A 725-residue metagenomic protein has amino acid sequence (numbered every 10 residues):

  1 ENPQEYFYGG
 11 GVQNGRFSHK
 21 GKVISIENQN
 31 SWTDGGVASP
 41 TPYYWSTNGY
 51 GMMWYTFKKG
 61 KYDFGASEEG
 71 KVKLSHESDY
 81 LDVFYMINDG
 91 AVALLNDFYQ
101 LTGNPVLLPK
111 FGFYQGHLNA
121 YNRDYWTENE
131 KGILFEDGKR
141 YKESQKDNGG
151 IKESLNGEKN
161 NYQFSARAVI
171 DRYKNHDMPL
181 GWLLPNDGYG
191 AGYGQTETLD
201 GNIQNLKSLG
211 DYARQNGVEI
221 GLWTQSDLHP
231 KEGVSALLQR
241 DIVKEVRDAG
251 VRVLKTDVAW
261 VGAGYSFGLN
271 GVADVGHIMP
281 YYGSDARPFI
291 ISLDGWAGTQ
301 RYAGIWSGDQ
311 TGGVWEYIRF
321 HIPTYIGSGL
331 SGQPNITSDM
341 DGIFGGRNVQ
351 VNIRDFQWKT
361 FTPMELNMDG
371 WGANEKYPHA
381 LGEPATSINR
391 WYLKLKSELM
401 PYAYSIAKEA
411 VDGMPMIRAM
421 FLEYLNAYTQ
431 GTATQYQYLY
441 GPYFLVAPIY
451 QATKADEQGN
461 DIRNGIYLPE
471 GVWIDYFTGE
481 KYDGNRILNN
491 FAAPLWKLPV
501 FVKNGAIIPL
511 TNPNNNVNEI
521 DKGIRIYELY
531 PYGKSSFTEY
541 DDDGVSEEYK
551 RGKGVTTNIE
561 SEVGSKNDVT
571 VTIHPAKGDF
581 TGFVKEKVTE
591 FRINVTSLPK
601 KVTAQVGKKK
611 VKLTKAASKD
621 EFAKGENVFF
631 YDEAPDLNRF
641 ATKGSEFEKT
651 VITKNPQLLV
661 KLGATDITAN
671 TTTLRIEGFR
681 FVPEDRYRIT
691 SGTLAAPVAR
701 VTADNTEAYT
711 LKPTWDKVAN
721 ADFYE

Functional and structural regions predicted by a protein language model:
E1-N156, I170-D171, F491-N512, N516-N518: Catalytic and substrate-binding clefts that recognize carbohydrates or anionic sugar/phosphate headgroups
T33-V37, A93-L94, W126-L237: Aromatic- and glycine-enriched glycan-recognition loops and surfaces that form the carbohydrate-binding subsites
H76-F84, K110-G157, G188-E197, Q225-D227 (+4 more regions): Glycine- and acidic
A120-R167, A617-T653: Charged, glycine/proline-rich intrinsically disordered loops and linkers
P179-N389, F421-T429, T434, Y440-G441 (+1 more regions): Aromatic- and carboxylate-enriched substrate-binding clefts and catalytic-loop regions of carbohydrate-active enzymes
H277, T299, G304-I305, T324 (+5 more regions): Catalytic core of carbohydrate-active enzymes
V602, Y724-E725: Short beta-strand elements bearing conserved aromatic residues within extracellular beta-rich modules
T693-D722: Pro/Thr/Ser/Gly-rich low-complexity, intrinsically disordered linker/stalk tracts
